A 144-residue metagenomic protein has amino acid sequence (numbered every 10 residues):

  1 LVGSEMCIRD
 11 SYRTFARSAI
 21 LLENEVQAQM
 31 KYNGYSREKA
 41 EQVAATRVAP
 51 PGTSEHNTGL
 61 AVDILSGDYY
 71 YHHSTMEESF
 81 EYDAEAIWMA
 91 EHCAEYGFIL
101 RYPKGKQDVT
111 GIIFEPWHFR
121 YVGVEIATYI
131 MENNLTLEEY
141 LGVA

Functional and structural regions predicted by a protein language model:
L1-C7: Short, small-residue-biased leader/transition segments that mark boundaries at the very start of proteins
R9-E25: Acidic helix-start/capping segments at beta-turn-to-alpha-helix junctions
L22-A28, E77-Y82: Short, surface-exposed, charged loop/turn segments at secondary-structure junctions
E23-V43: Charged, solvent-exposed helices and adjacent loops that form client-binding or oligomerization surfaces
S36-A144: Catalytic cores and adjacent binding grooves of peptidoglycan-active enzymes
